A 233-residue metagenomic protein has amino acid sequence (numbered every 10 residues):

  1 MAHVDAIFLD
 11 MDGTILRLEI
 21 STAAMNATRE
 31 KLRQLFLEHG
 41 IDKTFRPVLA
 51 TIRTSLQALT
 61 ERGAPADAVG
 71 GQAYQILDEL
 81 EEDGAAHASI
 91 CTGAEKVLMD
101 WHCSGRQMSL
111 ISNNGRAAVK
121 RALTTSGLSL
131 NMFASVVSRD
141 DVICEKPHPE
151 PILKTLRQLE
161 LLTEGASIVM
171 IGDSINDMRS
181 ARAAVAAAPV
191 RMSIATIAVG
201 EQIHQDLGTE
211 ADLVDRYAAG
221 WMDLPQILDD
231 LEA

Functional and structural regions predicted by a protein language model:
M1-D5, M99, R116, K120-A233: Asp-based, Mg2+/Mn2+-dependent phosphohydrolase catalytic module
M1-R46: Active-site neighborhood of HAD-like aspartate-dependent phosphohydrolases
F8-D10, I111, I171: Generic enzyme active-site microenvironment
A23, A64, A68, T92 (+2 more regions): Residues at secondary-structure transition points
R29-H39, A50-P65, A122, T155: Helix-loop "lid/cap" segments that line or gate small-molecule binding pockets
G70-E81, M132-S135: Short, basic/glycine-rich phosphate-binding loops at helix/coil junctions that contact nucleotide phosphates
G71, D83-L110, R116-K120: Short, acidic loop-to-helix structural element flanking the phosphoryl-transfer center in phosphate-processing enzymes
